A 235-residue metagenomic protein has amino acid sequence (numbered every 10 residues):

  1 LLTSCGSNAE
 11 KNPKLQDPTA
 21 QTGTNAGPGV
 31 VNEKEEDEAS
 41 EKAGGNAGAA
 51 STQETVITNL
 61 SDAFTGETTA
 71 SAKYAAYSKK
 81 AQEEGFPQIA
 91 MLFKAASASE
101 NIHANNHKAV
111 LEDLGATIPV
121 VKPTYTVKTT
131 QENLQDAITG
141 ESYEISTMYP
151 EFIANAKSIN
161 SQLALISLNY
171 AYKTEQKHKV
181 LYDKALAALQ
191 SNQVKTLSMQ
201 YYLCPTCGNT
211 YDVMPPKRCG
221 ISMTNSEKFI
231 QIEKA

Functional and structural regions predicted by a protein language model:
L2-S4: C-terminal motif of bacterial Sec signal peptides marking the signal peptidase cleavage site
G6-A235: Non-heme di-metal
